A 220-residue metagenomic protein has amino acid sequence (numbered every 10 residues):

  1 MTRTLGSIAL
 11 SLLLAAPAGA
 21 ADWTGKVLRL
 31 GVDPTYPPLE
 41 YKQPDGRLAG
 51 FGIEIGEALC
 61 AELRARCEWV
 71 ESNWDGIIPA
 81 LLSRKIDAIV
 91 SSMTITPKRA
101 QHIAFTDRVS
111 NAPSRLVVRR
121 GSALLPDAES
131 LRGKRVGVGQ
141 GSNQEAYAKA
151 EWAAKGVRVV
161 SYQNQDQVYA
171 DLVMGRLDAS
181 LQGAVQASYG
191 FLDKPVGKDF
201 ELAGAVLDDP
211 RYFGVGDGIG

Functional and structural regions predicted by a protein language model:
M1-T4: Positively charged n-region of N-terminal signal peptides that target proteins for export
G6-A15: Bacterial N-terminal signal peptides
A20-G220: Proline/Glycine/Serine-rich low-complexity intrinsically disordered segments that serve as flexible stalks/linkers
